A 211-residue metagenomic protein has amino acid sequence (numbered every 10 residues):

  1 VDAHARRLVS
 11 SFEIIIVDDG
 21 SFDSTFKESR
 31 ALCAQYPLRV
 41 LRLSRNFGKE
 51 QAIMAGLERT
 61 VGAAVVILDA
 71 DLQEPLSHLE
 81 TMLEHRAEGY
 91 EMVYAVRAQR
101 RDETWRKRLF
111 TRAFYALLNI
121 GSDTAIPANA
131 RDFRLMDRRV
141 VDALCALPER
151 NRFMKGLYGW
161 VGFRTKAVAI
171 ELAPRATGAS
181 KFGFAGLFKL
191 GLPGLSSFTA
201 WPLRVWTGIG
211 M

Functional and structural regions predicted by a protein language model:
D2, S10-S21, L41-L43: Short beta-strand/loop segment that forms part of the nucleotide-sugar
A5-S10, C33-P37: Short helix-capping segments at alpha-helix termini
D18-K27, L72-Q73: A conserved acidic beta->alpha catalytic loop
L41-R45, K49-R59, L76-L157, A173-L192: Acceptor/aglycone-binding surface of glycosyltransferases and processive sugar-polymer synthases
L43, L68-A70: Catalytic metal- and UDP-sugar-binding loop of GT-A-like glycosyltransferases, i.e., residues flanking the conserved
V65: Short aromatic/hydrophobic "clamp" motif used to bind/position activated sugar donors
L192-M211: Alpha-helical bilayer-embedded segments of polytopic membrane proteins, i.e., transmembrane/intramembrane helices
